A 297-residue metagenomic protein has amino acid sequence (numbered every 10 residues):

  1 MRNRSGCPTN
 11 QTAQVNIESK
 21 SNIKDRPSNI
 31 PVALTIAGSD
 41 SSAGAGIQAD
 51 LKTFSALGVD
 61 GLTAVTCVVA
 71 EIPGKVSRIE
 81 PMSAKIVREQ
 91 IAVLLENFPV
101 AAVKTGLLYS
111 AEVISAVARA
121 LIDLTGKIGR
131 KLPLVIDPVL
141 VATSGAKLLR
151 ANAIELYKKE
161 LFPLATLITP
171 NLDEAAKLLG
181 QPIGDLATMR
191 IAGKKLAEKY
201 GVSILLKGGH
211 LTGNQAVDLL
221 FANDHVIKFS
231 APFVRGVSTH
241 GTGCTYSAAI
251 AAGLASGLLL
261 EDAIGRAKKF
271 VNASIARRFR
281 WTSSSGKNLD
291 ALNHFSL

Functional and structural regions predicted by a protein language model:
M1-N29, T125-R130: Short, basic, low-complexity termini and linkers enriched in Ser/Thr/Gly/Pro that act as targeting/leader peptides
K24-T35, L51-T143, F295: Conserved N-terminal subdomain of the carbohydrate kinase-like
I30, R78-P81, E261-L297: Charged C-terminal helix
I36-S42, V226-H240: Short pre-catalytic strand/loop immediately N-terminal to key active-site residues, enriched for Gly-Thr
T53, K177, G236-L260: Short, small-residue alpha-helix embedded
E112-K131, V202, V217, H225 (+2 more regions): Nucleotide and nucleotide-moiety/phosphate-recognizing core
A151-V226: Conserved phosphate/ATP/ADP-binding segment of small-molecule kinases
Q181-M189, A255-G265: Short, charged, surface-exposed loops that flank catalytic or proteolytic processing sites
